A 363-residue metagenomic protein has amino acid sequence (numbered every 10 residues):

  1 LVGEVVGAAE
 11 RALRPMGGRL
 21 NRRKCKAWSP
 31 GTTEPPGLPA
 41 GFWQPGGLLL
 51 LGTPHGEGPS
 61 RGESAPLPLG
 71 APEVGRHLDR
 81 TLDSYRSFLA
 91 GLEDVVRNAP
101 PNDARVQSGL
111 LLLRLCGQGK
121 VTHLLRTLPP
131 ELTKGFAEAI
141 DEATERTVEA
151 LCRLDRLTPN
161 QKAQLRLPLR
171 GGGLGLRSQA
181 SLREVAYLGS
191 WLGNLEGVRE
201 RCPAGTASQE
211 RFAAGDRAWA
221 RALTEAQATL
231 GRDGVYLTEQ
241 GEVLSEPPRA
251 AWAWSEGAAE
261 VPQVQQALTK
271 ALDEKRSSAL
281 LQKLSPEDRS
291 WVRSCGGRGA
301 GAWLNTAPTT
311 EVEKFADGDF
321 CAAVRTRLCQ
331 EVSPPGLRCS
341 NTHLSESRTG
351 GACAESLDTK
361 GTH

Functional and structural regions predicted by a protein language model:
L1-H363: Nucleic-acid-interacting cores, centered on viral/eukaryotic replication and modification enzymes
